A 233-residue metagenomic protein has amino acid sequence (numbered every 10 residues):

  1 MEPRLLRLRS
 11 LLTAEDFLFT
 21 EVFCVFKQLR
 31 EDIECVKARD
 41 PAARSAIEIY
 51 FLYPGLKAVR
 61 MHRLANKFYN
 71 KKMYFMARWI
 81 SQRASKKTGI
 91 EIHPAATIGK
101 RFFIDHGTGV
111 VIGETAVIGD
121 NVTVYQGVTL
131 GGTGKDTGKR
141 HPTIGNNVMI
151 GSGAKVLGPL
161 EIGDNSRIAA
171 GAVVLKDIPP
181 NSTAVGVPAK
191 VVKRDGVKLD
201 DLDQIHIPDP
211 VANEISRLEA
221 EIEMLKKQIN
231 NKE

Functional and structural regions predicted by a protein language model:
M1-T88, L199-E233: Terminal amphipathic alpha-helical/low-complexity segments used for targeting or macromolecular assembly
S85-V192: Structural signal for interior beta-strand "rungs" in well-ordered beta-sheet cores of soluble enzyme domains
